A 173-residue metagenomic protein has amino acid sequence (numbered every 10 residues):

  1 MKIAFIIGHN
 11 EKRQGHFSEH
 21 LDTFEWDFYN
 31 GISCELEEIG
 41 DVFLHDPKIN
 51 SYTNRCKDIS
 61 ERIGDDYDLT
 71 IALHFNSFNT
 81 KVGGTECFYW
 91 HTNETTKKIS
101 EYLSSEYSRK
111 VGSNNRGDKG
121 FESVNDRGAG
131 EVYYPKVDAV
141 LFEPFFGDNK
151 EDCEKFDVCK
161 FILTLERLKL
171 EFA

Functional and structural regions predicted by a protein language model:
K2-T85, W90, E94: Catalytic-core regions of hydrolytic enzymes
A4-K12, R62-D65, T70-A72, N79 (+1 more regions): Active-site-adjacent mobile loop/cap segments within catalytic or ligand-binding domains
G31, N54, W90-T92, R109 (+3 more regions): Intrinsically disordered, low-complexity regions enriched in small/polar residues
G31-E37, T95-S113, E151-A173: Long, well-ordered alpha-helical scaffolding segments within enzyme catalytic domains, especially pronounced
E35-D41, K110, E131-V137: A structural motif corresponding to the C-terminal end of an alpha-helix and its immediate exit/capping segment
F43-K48, S113-F121: Surface-exposed patches in mature extracellular/periplasmic domains of secreted proteins
I59, T96-I99, D118-G120: A broadly tuned "polar low-complexity/structure-edge" signature
